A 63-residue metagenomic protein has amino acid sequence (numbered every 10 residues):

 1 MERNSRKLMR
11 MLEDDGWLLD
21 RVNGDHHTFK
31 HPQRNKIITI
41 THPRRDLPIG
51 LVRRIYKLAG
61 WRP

Functional and structural regions predicted by a protein language model:
M1-P63: Basic nucleic-acid-binding interfaces
